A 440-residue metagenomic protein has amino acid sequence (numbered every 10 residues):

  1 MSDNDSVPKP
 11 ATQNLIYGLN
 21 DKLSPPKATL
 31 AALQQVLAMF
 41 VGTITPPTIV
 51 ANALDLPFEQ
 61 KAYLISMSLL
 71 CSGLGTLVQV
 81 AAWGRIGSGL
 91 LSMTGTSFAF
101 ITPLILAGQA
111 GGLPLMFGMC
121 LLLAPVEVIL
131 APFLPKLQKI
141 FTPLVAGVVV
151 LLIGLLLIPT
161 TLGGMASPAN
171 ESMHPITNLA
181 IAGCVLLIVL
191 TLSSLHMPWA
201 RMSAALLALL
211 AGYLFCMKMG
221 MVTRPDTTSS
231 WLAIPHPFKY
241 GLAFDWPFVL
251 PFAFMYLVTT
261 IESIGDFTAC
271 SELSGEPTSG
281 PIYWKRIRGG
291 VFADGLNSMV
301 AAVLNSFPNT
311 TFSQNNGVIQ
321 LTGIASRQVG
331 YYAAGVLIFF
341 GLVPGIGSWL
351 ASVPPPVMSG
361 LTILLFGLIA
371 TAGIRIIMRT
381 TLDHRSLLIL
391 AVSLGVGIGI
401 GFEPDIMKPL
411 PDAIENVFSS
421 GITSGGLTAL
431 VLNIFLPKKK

Functional and structural regions predicted by a protein language model:
M1-A31, P225-P237, A269-G289, V431 (+1 more regions): Intrinsically disordered, low-complexity non-transmembrane regions of multi-pass membrane transporters
S2-S92, A99-A107: N-terminal signal-anchor module of multipass membrane proteins
D5-S6, P10-T12, T43-P47, A51 (+7 more regions): Juxtamembrane interface elements at the cytosolic ends of transmembrane helices in multi-pass membrane proteins
P25, A51-G87, A253-R327: Membrane-embedded helical hairpins/re-entrant loop segments and their flanking transmembrane helices within multi-pass
K27-A38, T43, H174-V185, S203-A204 (+3 more regions): Hydrophobic, membrane-embedded alpha-helices of multi-pass small-molecule transporters
P47-A51, F100-Q109, P135, P159 (+5 more regions): Generic transmembrane alpha-helix signature in multi-pass membrane proteins, especially transporters/channels
Y63, R85-F98, K139-G147, R201-L206 (+4 more regions): Short, non-helical or kinked segments that cap or interrupt transmembrane helices
A107-T227, A333-K440: Membrane-embedded alpha-helical modules
